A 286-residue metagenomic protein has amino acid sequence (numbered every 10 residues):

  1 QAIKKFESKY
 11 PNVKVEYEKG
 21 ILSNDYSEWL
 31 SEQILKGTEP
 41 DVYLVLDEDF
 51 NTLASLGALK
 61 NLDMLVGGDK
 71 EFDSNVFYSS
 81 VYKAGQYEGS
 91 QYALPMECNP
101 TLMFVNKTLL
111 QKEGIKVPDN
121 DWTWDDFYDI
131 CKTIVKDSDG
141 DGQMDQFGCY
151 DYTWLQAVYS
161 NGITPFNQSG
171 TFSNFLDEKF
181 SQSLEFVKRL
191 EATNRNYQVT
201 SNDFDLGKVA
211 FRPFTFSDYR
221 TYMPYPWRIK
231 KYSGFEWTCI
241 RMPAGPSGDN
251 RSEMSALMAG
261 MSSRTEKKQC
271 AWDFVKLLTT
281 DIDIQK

Functional and structural regions predicted by a protein language model:
Q1-L56, G67-D73, V117, P246-D249 (+2 more regions): Conserved N-terminal structural module of periplasmic/extracytoplasmic solute-binding proteins
S8, K14, A192, W227-K286: Extracytoplasmic/periplasmic substrate-recognition and gating elements
K19-W29, E48, W122-D126, N196-L206: Short helix-initiation/N-cap motifs at beta->coil->alpha
D41-L44, A210-T215, R220-Y222: Paired acidic/hydrophobic, glycine-rich loop segments that form the ligand-binding mouth/hinge of periplasmic-binding
D47-L102, G234-P243: Hinge/lid segment of periplasmic solute-binding proteins
E88-M96, T101, Q111, D125-S173 (+1 more regions): Extracytoplasmic/periplasmic solute-binding protein
T101-V105, A259-M261: Short glycine- and hydrophobic/aromatic-rich loop-to-beta-strand nucleating segment in the catalytic cores
C131, S169-Q198, M242: Glycine-centered hinge/linker elements that transmit conformational signals in sensory and ligand-binding systems
